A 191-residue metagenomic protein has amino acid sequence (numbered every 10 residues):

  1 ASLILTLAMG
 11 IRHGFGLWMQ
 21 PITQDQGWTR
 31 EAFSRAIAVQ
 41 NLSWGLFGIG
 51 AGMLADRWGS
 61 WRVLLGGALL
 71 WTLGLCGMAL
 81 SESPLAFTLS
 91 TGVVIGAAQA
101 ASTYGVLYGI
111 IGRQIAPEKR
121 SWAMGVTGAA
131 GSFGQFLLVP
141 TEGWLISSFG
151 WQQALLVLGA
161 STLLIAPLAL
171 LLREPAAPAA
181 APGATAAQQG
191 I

Functional and structural regions predicted by a protein language model:
A1-G14: Pair of pore-lining "gating" transmembrane helices in MFS-fold secondary transporters
H13, N41-I49, Q135-F136: Residue-level signature of mid-helix packing/kink "hotspots" within the transmembrane helices of 12-pass Major
L17-L46: Extracellular/periplasmic helix-loop-helix junction of adjacent transmembrane segments in MFS-like secondary
Q40, W44, L70-M78, V94 (+1 more regions): MFS 12-TM fold signature
L46-L85: Conserved MFS/SLC helix-loop-helix module at the cytosolic interface between two early adjacent transmembrane helices
T91-A129: Cytoplasmic helix-loop-helix junction between adjacent transmembrane helices in 12-TM secondary transporters
T127-A177: Helix-loop-helix hairpin linking two adjacent transmembrane segments in secondary transporters
R173-I191: Flexible cytoplasmic inter-helical loops of multi-pass small-molecule transporters
